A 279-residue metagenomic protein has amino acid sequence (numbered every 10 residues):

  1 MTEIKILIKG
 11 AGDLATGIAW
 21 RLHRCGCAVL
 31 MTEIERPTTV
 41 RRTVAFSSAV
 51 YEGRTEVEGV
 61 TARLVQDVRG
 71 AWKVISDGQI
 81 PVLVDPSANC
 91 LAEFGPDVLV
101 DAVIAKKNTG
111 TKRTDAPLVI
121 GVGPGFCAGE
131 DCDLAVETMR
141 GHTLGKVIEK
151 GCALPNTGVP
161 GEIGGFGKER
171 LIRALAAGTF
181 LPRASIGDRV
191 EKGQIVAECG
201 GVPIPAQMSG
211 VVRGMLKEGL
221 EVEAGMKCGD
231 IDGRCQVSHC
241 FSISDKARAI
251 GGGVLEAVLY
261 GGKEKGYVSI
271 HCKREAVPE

Functional and structural regions predicted by a protein language model:
M1-E279: Well-ordered secondary-structure scaffolds
